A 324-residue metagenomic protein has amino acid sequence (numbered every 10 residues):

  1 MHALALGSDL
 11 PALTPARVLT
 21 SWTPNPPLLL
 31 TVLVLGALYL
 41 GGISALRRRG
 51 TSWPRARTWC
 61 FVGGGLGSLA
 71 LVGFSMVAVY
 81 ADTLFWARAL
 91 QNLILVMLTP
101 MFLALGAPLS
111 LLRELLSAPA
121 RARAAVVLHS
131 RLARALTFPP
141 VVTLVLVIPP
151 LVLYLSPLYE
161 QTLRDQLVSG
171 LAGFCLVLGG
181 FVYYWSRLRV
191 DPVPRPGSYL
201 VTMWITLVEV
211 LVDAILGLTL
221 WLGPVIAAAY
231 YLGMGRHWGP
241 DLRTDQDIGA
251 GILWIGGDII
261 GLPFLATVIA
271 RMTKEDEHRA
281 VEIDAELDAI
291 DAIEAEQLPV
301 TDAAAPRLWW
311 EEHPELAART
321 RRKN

Functional and structural regions predicted by a protein language model:
M1-N324: Alpha-helical membrane segments of multi-pass proteins
